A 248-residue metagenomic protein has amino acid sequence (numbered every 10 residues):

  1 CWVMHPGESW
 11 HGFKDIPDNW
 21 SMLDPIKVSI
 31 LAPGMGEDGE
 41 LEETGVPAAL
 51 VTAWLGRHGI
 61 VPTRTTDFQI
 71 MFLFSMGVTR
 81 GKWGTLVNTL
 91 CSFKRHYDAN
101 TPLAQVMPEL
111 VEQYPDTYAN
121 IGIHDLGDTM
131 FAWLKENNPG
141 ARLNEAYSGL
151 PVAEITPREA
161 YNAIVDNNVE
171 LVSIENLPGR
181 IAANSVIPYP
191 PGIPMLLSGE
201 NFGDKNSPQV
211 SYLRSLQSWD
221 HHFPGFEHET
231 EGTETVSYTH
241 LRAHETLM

Functional and structural regions predicted by a protein language model:
C1-E200, P208-G232: Conserved C-terminal alpha-helix-loop-beta "cap" of PLP-dependent enzymes that closes/shapes the active-site mouth
T239-T246: Conserved small/polar residues in nucleotide/adenosyl-binding loops
